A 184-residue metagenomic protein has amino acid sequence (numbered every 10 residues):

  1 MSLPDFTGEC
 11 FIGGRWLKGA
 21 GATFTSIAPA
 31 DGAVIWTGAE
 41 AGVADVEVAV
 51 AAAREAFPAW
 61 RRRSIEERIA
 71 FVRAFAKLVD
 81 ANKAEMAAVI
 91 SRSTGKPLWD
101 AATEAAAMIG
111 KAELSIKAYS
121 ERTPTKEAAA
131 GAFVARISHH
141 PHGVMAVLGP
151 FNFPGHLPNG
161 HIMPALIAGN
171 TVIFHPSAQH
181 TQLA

Functional and structural regions predicted by a protein language model:
M1-F133: N-terminal Rossmann-like NAD(P)+-binding subdomain of aldehyde/semialdehyde dehydrogenases
T125-A184: Conserved small-residue-rich beta-alpha loop and adjacent elements that most often cradle the phosphate/pyrophosphate
